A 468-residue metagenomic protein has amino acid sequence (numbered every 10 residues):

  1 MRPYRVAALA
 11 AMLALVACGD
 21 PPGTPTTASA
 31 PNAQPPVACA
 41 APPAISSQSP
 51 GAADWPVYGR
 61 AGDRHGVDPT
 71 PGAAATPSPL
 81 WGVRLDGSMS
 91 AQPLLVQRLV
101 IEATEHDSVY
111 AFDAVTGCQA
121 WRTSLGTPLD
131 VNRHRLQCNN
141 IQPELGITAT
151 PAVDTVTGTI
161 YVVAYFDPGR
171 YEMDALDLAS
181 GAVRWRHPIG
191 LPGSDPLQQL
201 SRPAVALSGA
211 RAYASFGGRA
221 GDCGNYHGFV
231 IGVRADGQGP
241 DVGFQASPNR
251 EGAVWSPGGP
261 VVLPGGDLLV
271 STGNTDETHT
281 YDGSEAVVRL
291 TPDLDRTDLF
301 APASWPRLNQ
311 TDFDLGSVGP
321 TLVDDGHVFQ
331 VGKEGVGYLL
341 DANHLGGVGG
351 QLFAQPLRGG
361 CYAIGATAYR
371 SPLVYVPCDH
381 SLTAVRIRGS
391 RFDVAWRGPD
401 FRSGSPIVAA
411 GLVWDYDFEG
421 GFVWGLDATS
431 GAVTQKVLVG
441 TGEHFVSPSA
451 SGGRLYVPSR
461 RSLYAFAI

Functional and structural regions predicted by a protein language model:
M1-A8: Bacterial N-terminal signal peptides that target proteins for export
A14-A17: C-terminal motif of bacterial Sec signal peptides marking the signal peptidase cleavage site
G19-I468: Noncatalytic, solvent-exposed loop/strand surfaces of beta-propeller-type extracellular/periplasmic domains
